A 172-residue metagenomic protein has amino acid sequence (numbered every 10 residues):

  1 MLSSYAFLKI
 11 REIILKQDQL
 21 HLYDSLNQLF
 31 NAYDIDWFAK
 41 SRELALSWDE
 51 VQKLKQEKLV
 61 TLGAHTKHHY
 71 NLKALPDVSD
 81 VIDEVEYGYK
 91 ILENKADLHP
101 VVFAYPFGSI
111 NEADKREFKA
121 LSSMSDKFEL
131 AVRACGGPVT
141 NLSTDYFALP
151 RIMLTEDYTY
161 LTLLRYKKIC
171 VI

Functional and structural regions predicted by a protein language model:
M1-N111, L149: Metal-dependent polysaccharide deacetylase catalytic core of the NodB/CE4 family, i.e., the active-site-bearing domain
K67, K73-I172: C-terminal active-site subregion of NodB/CE4 polysaccharide deacetylases
